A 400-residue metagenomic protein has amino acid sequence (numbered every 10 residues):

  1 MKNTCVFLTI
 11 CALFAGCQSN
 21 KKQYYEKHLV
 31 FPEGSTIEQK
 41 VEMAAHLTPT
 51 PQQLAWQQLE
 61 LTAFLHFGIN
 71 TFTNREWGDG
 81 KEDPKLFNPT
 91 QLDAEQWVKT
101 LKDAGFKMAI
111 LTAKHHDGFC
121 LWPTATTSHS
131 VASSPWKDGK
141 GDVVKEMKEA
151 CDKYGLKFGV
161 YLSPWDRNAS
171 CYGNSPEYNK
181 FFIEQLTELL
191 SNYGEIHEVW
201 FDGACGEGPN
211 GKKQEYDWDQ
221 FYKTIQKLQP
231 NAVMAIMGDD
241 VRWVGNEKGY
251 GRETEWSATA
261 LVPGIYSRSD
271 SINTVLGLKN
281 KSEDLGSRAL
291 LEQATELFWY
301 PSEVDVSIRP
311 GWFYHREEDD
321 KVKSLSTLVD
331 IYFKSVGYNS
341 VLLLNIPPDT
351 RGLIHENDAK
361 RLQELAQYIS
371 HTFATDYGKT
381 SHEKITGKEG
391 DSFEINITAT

Functional and structural regions predicted by a protein language model:
M1-Q23: Bacterial Sec-dependent N-terminal signal peptides
K21-T400: Mature catalytic domains of secreted/periplasmic carbohydrate-active enzymes
